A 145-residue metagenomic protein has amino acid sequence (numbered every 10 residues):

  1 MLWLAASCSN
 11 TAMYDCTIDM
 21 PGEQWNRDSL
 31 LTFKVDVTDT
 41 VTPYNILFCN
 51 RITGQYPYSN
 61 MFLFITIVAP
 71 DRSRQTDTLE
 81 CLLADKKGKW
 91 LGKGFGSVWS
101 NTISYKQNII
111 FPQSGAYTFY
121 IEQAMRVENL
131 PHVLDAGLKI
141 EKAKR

Functional and structural regions predicted by a protein language model:
L4-S7: C-terminal motif of bacterial Sec signal peptides marking the signal peptidase cleavage site
S9-A12: Bacterial signal peptide processing site
C16-D36: Post-signal peptide N-terminal segment of mature Sec-exported envelope proteins
L30-Y58: Post-signal-peptide N-terminal segment of Sec-exported extracytoplasmic proteins
V41-Y44, I103, Q107-Q123: Short tyrosine-centred short linear motifs in exposed loops/low-complexity segments
C49-I52, Y120-V127: Short beta-strand-plus-loop segments that form exposed binding edges in beta-rich domains
P57-L63, H132-L134: Short coil-to-beta strand junction motifs in C2/discoidin
L79-I110: An anionic, turn-rich surface loop/hairpin at beta-sheet edges that serves as a generic interaction/coordination patch
